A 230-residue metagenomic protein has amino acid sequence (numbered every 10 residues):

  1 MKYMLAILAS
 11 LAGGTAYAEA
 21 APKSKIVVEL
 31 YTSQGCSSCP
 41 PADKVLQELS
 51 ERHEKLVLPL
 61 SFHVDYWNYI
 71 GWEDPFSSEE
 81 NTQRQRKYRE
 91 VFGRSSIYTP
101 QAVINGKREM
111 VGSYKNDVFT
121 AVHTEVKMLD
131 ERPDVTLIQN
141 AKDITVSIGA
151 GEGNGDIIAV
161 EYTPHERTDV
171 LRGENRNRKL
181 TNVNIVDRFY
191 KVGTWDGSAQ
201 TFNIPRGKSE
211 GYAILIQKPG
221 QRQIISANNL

Functional and structural regions predicted by a protein language model:
M1-M4: Positively charged n-region of N-terminal signal peptides that target proteins for export
L8-Y17: Hydrophobic h-region of N-terminal signal peptides that target proteins for export in Gram-negative bacteria
E19-E90: Active-site-proximal cofactor/substrate-binding loop regions of enzyme domains
K23, E54, I97-T99, N154: Extracytoplasmic
V64-D65, K107, P164: Solvent-exposed coil/turn segments that connect beta secondary-structure elements in extracytoplasmic/periplasmic
N68, V111-G112: Short catalytic/ligand-binding loop motif for oxyanion handling, primarily in non-cytosolic enzymes, centered on
P75-S95, G112-L230: Short, conserved sequence motifs used for protein processing/export or organelle targeting and for catalysis
Y98-E109, I214: A short, hydrophobic beta-strand/beta-hairpin element that forms part of a small beta-sheet core
